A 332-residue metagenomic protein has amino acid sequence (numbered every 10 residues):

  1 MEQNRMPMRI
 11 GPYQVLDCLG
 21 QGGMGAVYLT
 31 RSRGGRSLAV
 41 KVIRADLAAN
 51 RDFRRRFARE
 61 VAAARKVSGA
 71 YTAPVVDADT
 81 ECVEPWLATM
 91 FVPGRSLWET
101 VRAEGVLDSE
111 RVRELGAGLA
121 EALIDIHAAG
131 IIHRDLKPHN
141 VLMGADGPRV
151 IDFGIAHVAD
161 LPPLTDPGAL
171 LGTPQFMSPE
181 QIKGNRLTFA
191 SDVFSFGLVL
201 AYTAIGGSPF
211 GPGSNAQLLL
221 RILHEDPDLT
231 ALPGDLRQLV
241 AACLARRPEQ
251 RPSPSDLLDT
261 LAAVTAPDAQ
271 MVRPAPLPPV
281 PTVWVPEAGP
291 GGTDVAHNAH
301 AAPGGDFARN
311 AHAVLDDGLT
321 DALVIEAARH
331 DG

Functional and structural regions predicted by a protein language model:
M1-W284: Eukaryotic protein kinase
P267-G332: Regulatory extensions appended to serine/threonine kinase catalytic cores
